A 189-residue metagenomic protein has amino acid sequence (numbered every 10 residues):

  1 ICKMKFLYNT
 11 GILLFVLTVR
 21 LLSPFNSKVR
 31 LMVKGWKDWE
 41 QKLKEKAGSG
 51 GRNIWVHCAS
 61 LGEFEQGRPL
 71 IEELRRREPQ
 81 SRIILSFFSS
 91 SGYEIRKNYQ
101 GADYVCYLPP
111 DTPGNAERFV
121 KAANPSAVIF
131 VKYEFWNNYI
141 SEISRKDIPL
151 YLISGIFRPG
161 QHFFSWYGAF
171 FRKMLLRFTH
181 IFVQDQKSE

Functional and structural regions predicted by a protein language model:
M4-V33: Helix-enriched interaction subdomains in cytosolic or periplasmic regions, typified by TIR/SEFIR signaling/NADase cores
R20, S27-K42, A47-E189: Active-site and donor-binding regions of nucleotide-sugar-utilizing enzymes
